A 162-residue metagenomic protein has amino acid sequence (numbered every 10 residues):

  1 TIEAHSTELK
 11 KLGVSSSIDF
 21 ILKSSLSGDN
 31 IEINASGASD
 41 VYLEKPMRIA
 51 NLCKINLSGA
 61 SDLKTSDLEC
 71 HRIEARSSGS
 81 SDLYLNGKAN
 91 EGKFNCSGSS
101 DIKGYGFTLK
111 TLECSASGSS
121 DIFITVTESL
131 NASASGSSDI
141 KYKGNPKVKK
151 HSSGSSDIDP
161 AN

Functional and structural regions predicted by a protein language model:
T1-A4, E8-N162: Extended, compositionally simple hydrophobic/Ser/Thr-rich segments that build repetitive fibrous architectures
